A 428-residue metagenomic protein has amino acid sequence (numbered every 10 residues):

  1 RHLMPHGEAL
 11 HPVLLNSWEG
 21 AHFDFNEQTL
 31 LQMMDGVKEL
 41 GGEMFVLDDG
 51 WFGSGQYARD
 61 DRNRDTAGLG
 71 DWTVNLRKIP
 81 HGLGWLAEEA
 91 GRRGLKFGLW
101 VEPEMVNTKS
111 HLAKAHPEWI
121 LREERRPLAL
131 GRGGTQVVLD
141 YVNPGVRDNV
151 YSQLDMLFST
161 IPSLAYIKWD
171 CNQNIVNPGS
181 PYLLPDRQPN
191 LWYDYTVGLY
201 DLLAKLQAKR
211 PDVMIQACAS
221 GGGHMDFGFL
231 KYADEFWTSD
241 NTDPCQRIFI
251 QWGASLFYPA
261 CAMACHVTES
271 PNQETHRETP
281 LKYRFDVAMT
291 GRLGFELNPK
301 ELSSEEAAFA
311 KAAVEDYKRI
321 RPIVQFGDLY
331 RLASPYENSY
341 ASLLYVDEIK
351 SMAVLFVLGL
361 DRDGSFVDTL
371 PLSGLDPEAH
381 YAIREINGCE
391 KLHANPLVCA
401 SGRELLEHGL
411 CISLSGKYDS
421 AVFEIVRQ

Functional and structural regions predicted by a protein language model:
R1-L3: Beta-strand-rich recognition/accessory modules
H6-S152, I161, A165-Y166: Aromatic-lined carbohydrate-binding/catalytic grooves of carbohydrate-active enzymes
L15, F45, A90, I215 (+3 more regions): Conserved, mostly hydrophobic/aromatic
A21-F25, F52-R59, E104-K109, Q173-P178 (+7 more regions): Flexible loop/turn segments at secondary-structure boundaries
H81-G82, K114-H116, I120-P280, R292 (+1 more regions): Active-site neighborhood of glycoside hydrolase catalytic domains
K282-R331: Catalytic cores of secreted or luminal carbohydrate-active enzymes
S334-P377, V422: Carbohydrate-binding surface patches
D361-Q428: C-terminal beta-sandwich/jelly-roll accessory domains of carbohydrate-active enzymes
